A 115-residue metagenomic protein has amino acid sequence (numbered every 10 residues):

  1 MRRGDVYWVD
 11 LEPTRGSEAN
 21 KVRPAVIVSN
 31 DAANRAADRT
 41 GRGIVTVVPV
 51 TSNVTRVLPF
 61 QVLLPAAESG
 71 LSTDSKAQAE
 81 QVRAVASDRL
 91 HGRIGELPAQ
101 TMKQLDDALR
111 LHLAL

Functional and structural regions predicted by a protein language model:
M1-L115: Conserved functional hotspots at enzyme active or ligand-binding sites that engage polyanionic ligands
